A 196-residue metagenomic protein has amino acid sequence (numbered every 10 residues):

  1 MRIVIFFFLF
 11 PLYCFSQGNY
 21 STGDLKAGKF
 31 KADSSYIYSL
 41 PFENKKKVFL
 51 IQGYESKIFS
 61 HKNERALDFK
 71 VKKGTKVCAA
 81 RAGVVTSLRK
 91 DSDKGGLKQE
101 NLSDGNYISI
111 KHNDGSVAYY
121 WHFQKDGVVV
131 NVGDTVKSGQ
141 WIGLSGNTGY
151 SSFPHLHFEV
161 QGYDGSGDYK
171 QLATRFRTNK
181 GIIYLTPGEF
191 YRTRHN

Functional and structural regions predicted by a protein language model:
M1-S21: Bacterial Sec-dependent N-terminal signal peptides
N19-K29, Y36-Y38, F42, D134-K137 (+1 more regions): Acidic, glycine-rich catalytic/binding loops that coordinate metals and/or anionic ligands
T22-L25, D33-I37, E43-K45, K62-A66 (+4 more regions): Extracytoplasmic
F49-A79, L88-N101, G105: Short glycine/threonine/proline-enriched tight-turn/helix- or strand-capping micro-motif at secondary-structure
I51, V84-T86, Q161: Conserved positions in beta-strands of structured domains
K76-S87, V129-S145: Short, well-structured beta-strand-loop connectors
A80-K125, V129: Zn2+-dependent peptidoglycan hydrolase active-site motif and core
L88-E100, Q140-L156: Flexible, gly/ser-rich surface segments that form the specificity/activation loops bordering the active-site cleft
